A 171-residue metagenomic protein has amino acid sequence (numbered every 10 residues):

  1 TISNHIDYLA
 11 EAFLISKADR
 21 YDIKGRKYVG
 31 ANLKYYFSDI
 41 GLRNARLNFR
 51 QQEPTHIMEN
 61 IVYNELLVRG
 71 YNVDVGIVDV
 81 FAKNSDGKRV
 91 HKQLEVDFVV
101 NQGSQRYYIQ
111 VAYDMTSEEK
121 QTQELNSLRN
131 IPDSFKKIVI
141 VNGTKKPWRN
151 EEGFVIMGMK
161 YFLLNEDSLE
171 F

Functional and structural regions predicted by a protein language model:
T1-R106: Accessory nucleic acid-recognition modules appended to NTPase machines
R26-K27, V90, R129, K146-W148: Short secondary-structure boundary/capping segments
V73, K136-I138: Hydrophobic anchor at the start of a short beta-strand that flanks the dinucleotide cofactor-binding loop
S85, R89, A112, Q121: Basic, glycine-rich polyanion-binding accessory segments appended to enzymes
N101-T116, E124: Active-site ExK catalytic segment of metal-dependent nucleases
D114, E119-K136: Short, charged, amphipathic alpha-helix that recurs within catalytic cores of restriction-modification and other
V141: Short beta-strand/turn micro-motifs composed of small residues that flank or help shape donor/cofactor-binding pockets
T144-F171: Domain-level recognition of nuclease-like catalytic cores that cleave nucleotide substrates
